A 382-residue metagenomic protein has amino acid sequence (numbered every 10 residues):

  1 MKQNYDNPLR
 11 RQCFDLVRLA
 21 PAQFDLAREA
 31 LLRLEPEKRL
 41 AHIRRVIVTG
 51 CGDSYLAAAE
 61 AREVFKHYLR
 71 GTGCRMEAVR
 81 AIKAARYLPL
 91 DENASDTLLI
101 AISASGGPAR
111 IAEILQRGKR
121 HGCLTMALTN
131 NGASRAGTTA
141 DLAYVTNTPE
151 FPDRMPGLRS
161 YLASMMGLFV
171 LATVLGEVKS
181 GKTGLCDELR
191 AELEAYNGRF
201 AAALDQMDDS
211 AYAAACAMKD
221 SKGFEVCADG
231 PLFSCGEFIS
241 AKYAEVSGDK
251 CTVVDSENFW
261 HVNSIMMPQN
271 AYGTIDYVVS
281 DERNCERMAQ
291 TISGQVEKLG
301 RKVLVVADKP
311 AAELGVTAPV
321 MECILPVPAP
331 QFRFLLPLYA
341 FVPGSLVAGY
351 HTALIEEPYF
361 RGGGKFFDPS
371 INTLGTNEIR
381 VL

Functional and structural regions predicted by a protein language model:
D6-L9, V48, S54-A61, G236-E245 (+1 more regions): Conserved phosphate/anionic-ligand binding catalytic regions in large, soluble enzymes, centered on
R11-R44, Y144, E150-R159, S164-G273 (+1 more regions): Active-site phosphate/pyrophosphate-binding segments
A41-L193, N270-G273, Y277-P330, L346: Glycine-rich phosphate-binding loops that contact phosphosugars or nucleotide phosphates
F238, R287-A289, V316, L336 (+1 more regions): Short conserved micro-motifs at the rims of enzyme active sites and ligand-binding pockets
G300-L304, C323-L382: Charge-biased C-terminal accessory regions appended to nucleic-acid-, cytoskeletal NTPase
